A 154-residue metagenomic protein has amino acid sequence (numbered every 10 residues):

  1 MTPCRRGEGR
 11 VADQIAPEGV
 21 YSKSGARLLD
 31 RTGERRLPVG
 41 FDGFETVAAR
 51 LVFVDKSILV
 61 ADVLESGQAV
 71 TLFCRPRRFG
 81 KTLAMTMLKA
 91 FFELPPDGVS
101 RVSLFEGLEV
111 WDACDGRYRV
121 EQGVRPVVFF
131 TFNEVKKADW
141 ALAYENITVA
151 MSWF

Functional and structural regions predicted by a protein language model:
G7-G9, G19: Residue-identity detector for glycine
G9-R10, R119: Residue-level detector of alpha-helical transmembrane segments in integral membrane proteins
P17-D97, R101-D112: Walker A/P-loop-proximal flanking segment of P-loop NTPase domains
D55, A90-F154: P-loop NTPase motor core
